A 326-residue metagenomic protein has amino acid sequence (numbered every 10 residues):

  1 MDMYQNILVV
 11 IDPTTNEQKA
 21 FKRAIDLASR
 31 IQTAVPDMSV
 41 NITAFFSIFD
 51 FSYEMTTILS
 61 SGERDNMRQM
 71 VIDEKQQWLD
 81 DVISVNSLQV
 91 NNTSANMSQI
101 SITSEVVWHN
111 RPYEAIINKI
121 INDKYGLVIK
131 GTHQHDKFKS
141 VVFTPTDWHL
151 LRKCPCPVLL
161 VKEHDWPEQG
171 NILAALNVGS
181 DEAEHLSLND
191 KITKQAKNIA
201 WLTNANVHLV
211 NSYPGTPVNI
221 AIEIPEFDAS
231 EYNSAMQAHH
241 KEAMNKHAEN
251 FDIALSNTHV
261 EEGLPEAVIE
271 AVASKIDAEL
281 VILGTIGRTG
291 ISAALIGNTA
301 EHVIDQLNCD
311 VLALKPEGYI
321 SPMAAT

Functional and structural regions predicted by a protein language model:
M1-D65, N171-E226, Q306, P316: Small/aliphatic-rich secondary-structure junction motif
M1-M3, N16, D26, P36 (+4 more regions): Structural beta-alpha unit
T43-F45, S101-V107, L159, H208-V210 (+2 more regions): General small-molecule cofactor/ligand-binding pocket signal
E63-Q77, D228-H239: A short acidic, glycine-rich active-site loop that binds or catalyzes chemistry on phosphate/adenosine moieties
I129-T132, P157-E163, V311-K315: Short beta-strand elements of ligand-binding domains
K130-H149, L280-Q306: Glycine-rich, Arg-bearing micro-motifs that act as flexible, cationic patches
P145-W166: Short, structured interface segments
N206-I253: Glycine-rich phosphate/pyrophosphate-binding loop and the adjoining helix
